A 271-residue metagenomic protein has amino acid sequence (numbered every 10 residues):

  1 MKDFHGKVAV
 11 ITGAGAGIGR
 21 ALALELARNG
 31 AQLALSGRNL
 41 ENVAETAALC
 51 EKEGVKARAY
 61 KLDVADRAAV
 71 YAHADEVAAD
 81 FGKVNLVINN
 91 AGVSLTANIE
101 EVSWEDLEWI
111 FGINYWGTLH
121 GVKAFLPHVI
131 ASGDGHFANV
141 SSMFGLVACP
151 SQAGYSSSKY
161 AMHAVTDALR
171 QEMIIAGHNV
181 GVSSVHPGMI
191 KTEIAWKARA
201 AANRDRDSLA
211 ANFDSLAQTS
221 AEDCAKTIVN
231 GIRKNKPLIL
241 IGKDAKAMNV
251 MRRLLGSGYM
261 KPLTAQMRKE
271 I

Functional and structural regions predicted by a protein language model:
V8, G13-G17, N39: Conserved glycine-rich cofactor-binding loop
A31-E45: Conserved glycine-rich Rossmann-like NAD(P)H-binding loop of the short-chain dehydrogenase/reductase
L40, L62-A72, W104: The beta1-alpha1 cofactor-binding region of Rossmann-like NAD(H)/NADP(H)-dependent oxidoreductases
N98-I99, S103-E108: Substrate-binding pocket helix/loop in short-chain dehydrogenase/reductase
V122, S158: Active-site helix of classical SDR
S142: Residue(s) in the substrate-gating loop at a strand-loop-helix junction that position the organic substrate next
I174-K243: SDR active-site lid
